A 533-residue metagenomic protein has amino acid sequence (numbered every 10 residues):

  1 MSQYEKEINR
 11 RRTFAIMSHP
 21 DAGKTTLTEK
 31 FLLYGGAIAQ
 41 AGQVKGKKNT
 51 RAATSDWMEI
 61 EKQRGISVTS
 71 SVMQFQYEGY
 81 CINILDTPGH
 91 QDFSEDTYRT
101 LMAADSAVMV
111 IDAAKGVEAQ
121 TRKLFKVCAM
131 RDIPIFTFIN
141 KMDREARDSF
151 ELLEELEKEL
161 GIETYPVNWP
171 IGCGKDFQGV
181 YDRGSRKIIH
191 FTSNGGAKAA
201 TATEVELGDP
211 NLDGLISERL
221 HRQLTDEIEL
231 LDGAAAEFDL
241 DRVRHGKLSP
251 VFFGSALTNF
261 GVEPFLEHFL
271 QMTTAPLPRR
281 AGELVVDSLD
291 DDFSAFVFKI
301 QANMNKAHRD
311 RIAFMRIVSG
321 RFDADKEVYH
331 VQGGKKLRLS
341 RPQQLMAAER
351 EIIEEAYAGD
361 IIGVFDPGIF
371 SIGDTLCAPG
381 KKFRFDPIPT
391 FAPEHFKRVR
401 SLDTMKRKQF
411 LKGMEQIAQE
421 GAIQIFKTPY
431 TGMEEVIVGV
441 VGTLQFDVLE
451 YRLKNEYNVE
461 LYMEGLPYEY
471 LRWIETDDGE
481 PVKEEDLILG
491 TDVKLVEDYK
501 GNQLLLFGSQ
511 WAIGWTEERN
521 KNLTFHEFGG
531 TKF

Functional and structural regions predicted by a protein language model:
M1-F533: Structural and coupling elements of P-loop NTPases
